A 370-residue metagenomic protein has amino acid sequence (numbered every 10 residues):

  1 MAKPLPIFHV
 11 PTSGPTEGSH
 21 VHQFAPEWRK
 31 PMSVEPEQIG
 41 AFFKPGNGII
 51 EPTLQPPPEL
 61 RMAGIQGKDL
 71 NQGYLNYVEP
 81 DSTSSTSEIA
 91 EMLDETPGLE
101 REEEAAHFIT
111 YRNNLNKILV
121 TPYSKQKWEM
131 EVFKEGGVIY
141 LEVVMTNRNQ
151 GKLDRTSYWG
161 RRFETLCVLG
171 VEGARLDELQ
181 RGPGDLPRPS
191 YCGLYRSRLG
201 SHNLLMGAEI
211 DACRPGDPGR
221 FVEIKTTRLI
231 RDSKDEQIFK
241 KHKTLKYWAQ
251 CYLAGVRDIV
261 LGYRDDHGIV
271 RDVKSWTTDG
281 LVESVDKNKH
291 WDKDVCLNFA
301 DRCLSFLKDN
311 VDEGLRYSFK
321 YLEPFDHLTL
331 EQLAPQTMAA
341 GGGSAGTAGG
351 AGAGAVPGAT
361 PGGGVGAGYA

Functional and structural regions predicted by a protein language model:
M1-L245, Y252-A370: Accessory terminal regions of nucleic-acid processing enzymes
